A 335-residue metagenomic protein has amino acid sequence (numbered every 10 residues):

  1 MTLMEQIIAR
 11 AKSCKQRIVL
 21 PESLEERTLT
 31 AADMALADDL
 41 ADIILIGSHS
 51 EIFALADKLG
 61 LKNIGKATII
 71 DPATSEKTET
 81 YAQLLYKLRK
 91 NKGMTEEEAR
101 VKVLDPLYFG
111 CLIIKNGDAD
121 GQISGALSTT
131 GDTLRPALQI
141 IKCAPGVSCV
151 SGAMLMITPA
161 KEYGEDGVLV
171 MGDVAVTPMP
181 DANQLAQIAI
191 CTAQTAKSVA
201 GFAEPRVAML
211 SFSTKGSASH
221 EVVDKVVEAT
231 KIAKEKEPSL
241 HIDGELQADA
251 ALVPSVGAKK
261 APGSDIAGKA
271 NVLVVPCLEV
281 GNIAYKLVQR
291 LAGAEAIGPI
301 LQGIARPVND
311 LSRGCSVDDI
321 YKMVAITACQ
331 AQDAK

Functional and structural regions predicted by a protein language model:
M1-A267, V272-K335: Anion-binding alpha/beta catalytic cores of soluble intermediary-metabolism enzymes, centered on
